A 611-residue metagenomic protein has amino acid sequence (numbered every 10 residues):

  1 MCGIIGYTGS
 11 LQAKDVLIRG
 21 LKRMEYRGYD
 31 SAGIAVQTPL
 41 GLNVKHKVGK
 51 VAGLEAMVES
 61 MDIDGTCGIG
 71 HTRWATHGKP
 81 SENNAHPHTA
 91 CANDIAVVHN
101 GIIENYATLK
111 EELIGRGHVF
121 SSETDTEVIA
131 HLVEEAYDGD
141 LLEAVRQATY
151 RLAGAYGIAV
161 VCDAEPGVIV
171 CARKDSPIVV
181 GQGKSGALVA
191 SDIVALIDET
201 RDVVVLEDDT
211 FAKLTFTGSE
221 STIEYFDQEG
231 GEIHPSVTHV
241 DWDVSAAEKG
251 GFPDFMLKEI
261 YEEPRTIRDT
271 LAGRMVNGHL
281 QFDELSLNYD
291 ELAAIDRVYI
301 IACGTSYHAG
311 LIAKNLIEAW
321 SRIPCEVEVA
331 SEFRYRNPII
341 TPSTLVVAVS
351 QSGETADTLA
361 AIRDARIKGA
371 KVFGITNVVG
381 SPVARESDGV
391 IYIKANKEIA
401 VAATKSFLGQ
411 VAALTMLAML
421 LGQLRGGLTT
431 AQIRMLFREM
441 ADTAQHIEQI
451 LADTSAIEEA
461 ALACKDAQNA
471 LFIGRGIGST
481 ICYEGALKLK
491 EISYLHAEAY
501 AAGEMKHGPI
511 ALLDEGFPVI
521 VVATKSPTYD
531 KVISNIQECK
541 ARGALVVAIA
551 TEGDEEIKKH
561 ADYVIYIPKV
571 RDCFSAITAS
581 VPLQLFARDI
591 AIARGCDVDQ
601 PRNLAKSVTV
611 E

Functional and structural regions predicted by a protein language model:
M1-K249, P253, R265-D296, Y335 (+3 more regions): Conserved short alpha-helical segments that host acidic/polar catalytic motifs at enzyme active sites
Y7-S10, H99, V119, E134-D138 (+17 more regions): Hydrophobic alpha-helical scaffolding
G70-N83, V276-D290, A313-V349, T355 (+1 more regions): Glycine-rich oxoanion-binding loops at beta->alpha junctions
P87-T89, V161, V170-C171, V203-V204 (+12 more regions): Replace "in large, NTP-powered and nucleic-acid-processing enzymes" with "in large, NTP-powered factors and other
E112, L132, A136, R151 (+19 more regions): Generic, well-ordered alpha-helical scaffold segments in large soluble proteins
E263-I267, L271-Y299, G389-P518, A591-E611: Active-site phosphate/pyrophosphate-binding segments
A293-D442, V522-I567, F586, R594: Glycine-rich phosphate-binding loops that contact phosphosugars or nucleotide phosphates
L545, K558-H560, V570-E611: Generic C-terminus detector
